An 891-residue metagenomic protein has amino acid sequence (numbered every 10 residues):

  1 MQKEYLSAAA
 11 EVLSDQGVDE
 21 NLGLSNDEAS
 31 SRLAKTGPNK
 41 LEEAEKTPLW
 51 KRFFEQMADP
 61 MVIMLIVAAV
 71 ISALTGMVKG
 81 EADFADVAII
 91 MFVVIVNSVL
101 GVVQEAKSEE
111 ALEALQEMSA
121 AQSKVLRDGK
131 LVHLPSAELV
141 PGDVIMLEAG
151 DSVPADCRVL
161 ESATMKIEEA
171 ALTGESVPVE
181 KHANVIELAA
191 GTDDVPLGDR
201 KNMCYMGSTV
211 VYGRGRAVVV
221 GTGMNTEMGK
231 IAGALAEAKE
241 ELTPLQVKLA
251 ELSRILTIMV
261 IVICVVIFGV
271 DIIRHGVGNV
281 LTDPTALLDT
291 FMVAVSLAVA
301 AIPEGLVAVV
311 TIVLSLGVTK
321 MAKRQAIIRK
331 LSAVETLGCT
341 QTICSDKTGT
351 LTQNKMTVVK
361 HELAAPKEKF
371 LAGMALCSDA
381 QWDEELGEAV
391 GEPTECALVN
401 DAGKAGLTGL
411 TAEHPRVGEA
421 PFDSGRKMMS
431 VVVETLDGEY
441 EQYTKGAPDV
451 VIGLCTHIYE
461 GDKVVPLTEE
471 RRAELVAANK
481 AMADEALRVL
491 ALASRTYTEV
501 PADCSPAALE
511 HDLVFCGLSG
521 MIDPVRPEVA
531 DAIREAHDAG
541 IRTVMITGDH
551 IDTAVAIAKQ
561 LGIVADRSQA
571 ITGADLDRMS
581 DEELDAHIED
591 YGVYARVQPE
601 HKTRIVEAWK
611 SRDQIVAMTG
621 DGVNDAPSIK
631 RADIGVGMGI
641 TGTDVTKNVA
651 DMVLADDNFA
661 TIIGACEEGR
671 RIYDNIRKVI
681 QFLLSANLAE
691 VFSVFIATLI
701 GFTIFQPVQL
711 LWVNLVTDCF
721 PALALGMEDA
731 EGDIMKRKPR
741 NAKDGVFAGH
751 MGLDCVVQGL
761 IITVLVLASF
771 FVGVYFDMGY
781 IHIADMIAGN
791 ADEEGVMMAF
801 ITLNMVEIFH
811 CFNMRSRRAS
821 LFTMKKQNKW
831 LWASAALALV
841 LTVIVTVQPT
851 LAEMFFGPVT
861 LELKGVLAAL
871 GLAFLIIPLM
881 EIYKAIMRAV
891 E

Functional and structural regions predicted by a protein language model:
M1-P739, V746-F747, L760, F800 (+1 more regions): Conserved cytosolic headpiece of P-type ATPases
I267, T763-Y775: Transmembrane alpha-helix/helix-exit interface in multi-pass inner-membrane proteins
T698-Q706, V772-E794: Helix-coil boundary and interhelical linker segments in multi-pass alpha-helical membrane proteins
T717, E794-C811: Generic alpha-helical transmembrane segments
A742-I761, G789-M798: Membrane-water interface at loop-to-transmembrane-helix junctions
I762, V766, M805-I808: ATP/pyrophosphate-binding catalytic subdomain of soluble kinases
M814: A C-terminal functional module that forms or caps the active site or interfaces directly with catalytic machinery
